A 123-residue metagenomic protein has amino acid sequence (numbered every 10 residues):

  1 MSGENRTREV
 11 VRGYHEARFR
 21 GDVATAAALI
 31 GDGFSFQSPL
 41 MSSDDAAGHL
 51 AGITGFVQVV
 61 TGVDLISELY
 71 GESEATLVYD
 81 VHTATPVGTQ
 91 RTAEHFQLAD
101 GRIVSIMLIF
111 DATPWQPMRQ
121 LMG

Functional and structural regions predicted by a protein language model:
M1-G123: C-terminal and inter-domain tail/linker signature
